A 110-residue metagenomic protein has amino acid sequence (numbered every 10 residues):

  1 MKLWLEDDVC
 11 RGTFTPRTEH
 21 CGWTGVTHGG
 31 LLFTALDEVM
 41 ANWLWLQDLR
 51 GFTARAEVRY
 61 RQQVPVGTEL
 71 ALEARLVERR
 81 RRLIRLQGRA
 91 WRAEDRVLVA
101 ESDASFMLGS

Functional and structural regions predicted by a protein language model:
M1-E19: Non-catalytic linker/capping segments at the edges of enzyme domains
M1-K2, W45, A93: Intrinsically disordered, low-complexity boundary segments flanking structured domains
W4-E6, R61, M107-G109: A structural detector for beta-sheet-dominated domains
D8, F52-A54, L70, I84 (+1 more regions): Hydrophobic core residues within well-ordered beta-strands of beta-rich domains
T13-T15, E57-R59, E73-R75, R89 (+1 more regions): Residue-level recognition of well-ordered beta-strand positions that form the cores of beta-sheet-rich folds across
T15, H20-D37: A short mixed-secondary-structure module that forms the rim of ligand-binding clefts
T34, E38-A71: Hydrophobic beta-strand-centered segment that forms part of the acyl-chain substrate-binding groove
V64-V66, L76-S110: HotDog/MaoC-like acyl-thioester-processing domains
